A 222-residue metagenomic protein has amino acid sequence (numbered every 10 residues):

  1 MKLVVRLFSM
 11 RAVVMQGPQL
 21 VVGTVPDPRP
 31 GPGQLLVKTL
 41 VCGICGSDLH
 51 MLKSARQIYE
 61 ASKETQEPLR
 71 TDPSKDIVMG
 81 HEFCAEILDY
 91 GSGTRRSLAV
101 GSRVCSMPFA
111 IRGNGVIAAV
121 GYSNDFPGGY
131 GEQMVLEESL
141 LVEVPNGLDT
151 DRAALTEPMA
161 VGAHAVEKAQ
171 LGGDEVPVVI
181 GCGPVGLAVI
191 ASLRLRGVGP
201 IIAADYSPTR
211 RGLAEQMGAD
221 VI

Functional and structural regions predicted by a protein language model:
R6-V13: Short structural boundary motif marking the start of a folded domain
A12, V22-T24, L36, C84-E86 (+2 more regions): Conserved hydrophobic/aromatic beta-strand scaffold that supports enzyme active sites
M15, C42-C45: Disulfide-bonded cysteines in secreted/extracellular proteins and peptides
Q19-G23, G46-S47, G113: Short N-terminal binding/cap micro-motifs at the start of the first secondary-structure element
P28-C42, Q57-A110, P145-G147: Glycine-rich beta-strand-centered segment in the early N-terminal region that forms part of a ligand/cofactor-binding
H50-I58: Short Gly/aromatic-enriched secondary-structure transition segments
L69-D76, H81, S106-I180: NAD(P)H dinucleotide-binding glycine-rich loop of Rossmann-like/cofactor-binding domains, especially the beta1-alpha1
L148-I222: Mid-domain Rossmann-like dinucleotide-binding core that forms the NAD(H)/NADP(H) cofactor-binding site
